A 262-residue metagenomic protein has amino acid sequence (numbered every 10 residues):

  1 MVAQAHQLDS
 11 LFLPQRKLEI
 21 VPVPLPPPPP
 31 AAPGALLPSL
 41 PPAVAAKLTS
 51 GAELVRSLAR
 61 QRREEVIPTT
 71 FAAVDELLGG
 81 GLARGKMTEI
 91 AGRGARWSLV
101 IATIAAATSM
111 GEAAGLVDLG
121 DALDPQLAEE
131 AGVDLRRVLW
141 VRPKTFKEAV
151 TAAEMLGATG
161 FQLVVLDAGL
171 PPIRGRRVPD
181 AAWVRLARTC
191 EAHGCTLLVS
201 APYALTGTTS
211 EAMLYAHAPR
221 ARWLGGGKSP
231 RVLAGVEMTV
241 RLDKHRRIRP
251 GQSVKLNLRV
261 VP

Functional and structural regions predicted by a protein language model:
M1-L116, P262: Detector for small/aliphatic-rich hydrophobic stretches
T70, L77-G81, G85, Q126 (+3 more regions): Surface-exposed loop/turn and secondary-structure junction residues enriched for glycine/proline
L82, G157, T189-E191: Solvent-exposed alpha-helices and their adjacent loops that cap or buttress functional pockets in soluble metabolic
T88-I90, G115-V117, L139-V141, L198 (+1 more regions): Hydrophobic/aromatic beta-strand patches that form the interior of the parallel beta-sheet core in alpha/beta enzyme
R93, A102, M110-R177, A181: Conserved inter-motif catalytic segment of the P-loop NTP-binding fold
T103-A107, A181-A192: Catalytic-core regions built around general acid/base machinery
A187-P262: Phosphate-binding/switch region of NTP-binding enzymes
